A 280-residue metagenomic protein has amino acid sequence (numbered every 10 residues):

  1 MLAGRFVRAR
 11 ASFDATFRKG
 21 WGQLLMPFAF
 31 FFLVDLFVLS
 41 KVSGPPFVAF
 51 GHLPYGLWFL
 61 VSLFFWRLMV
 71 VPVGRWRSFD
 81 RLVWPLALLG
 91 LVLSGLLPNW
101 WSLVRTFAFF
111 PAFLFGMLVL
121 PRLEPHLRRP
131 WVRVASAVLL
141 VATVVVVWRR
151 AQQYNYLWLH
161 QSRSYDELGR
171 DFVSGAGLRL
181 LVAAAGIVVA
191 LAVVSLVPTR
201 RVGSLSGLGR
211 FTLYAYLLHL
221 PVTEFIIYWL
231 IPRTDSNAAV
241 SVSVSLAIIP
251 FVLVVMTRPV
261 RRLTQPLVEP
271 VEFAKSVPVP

Functional and structural regions predicted by a protein language model:
M1-P280: Alpha-helical transmembrane segments and their immediate juxtamembrane cytosolic regions
